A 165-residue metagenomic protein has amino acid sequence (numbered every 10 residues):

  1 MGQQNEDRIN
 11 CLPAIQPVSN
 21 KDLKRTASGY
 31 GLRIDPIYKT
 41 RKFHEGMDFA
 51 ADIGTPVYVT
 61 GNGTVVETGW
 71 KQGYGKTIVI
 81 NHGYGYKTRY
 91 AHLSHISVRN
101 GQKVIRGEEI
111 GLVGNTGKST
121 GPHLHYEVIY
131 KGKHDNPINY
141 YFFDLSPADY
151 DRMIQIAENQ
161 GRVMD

Functional and structural regions predicted by a protein language model:
M1-R25, D165: Non-catalytic extracellular/periplasmic "stalk" and linker regions immediately N-terminal to catalytic or recognition
V18-Q160: Catalytic cores of peptidoglycan-degrading enzymes
